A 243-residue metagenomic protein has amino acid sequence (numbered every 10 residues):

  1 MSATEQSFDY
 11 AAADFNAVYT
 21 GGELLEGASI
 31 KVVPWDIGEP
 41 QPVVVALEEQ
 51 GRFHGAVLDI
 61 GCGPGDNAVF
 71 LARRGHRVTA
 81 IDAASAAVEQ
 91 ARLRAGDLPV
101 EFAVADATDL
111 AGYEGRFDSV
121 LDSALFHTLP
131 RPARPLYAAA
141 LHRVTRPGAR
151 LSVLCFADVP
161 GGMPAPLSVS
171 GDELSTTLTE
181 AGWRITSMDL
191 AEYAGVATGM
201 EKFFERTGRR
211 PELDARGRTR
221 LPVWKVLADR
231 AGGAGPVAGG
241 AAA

Functional and structural regions predicted by a protein language model:
S2-I60, P64-G112, L129-A140, R150-A243: Class I (Rossmann-like) S-adenosyl-L-methionine-dependent methyltransferase catalytic domain, capturing the SAM-binding
P64-V69, S119, S123, R146: Primarily hydrophobic membrane-targeting regions of prokaryotic envelope proteins
G112-V120: A short acidic, Gly/Pro-enriched loop at the edge of an enzyme's catalytic core that lines a small-molecule cofactor
A124, T128: Short catalytic micro-motifs in class I SAM-dependent methyltransferases
